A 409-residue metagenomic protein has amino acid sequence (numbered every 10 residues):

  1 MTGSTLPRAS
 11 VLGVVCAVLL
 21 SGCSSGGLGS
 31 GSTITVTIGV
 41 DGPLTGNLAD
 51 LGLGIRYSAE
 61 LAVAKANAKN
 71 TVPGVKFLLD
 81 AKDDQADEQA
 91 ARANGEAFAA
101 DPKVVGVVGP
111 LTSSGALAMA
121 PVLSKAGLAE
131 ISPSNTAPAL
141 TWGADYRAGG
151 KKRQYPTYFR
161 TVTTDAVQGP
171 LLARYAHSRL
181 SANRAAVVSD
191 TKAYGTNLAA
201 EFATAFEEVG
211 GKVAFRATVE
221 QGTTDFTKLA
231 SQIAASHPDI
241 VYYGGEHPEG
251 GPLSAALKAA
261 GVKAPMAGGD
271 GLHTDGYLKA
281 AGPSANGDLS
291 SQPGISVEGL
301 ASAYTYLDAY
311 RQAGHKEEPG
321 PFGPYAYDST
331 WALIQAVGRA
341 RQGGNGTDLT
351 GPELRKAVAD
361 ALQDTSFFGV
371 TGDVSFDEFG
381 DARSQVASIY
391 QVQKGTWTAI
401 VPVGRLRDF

Functional and structural regions predicted by a protein language model:
T2-T5, G13-F409: Extracytosolic ligand-binding ectodomains
